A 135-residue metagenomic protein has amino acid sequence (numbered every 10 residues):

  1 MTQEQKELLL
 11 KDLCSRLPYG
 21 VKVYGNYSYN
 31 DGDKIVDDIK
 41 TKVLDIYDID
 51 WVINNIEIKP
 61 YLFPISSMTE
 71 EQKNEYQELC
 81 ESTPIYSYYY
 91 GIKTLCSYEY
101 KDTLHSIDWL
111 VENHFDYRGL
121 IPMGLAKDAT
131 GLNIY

Functional and structural regions predicted by a protein language model:
M1-Y135: Structural boundary micro-motifs
